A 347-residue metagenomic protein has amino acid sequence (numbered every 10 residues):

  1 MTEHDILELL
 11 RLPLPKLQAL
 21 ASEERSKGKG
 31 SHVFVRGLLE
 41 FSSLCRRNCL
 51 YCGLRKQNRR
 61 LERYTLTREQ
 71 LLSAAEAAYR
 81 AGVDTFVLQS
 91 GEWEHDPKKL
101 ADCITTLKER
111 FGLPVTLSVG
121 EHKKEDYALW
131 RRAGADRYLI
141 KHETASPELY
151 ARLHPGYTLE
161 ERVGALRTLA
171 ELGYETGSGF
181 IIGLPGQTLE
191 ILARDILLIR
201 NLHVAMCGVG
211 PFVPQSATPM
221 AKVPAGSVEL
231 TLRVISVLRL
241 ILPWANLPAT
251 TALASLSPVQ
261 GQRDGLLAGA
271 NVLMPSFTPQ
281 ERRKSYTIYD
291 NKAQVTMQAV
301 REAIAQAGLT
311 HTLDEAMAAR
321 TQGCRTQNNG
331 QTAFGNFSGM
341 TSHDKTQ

Functional and structural regions predicted by a protein language model:
M1-P13, R200-Q347: Auxiliary Fe-S-binding modules of radical SAM enzymes
T2-F34: An N-cap/entry alpha-helix motif that binds or orients negatively charged groups
A21, C49, I140, L169 (+3 more regions): Conserved, mostly hydrophobic/aromatic
K29-Q70: Canonical Radical SAM [4Fe-4S] cluster-binding loop centered on the CxxxCxxC motif and its immediate flanking residues
R36-L39, R59-E62, V87-K98, E148-Y150 (+2 more regions): Glycine-rich, proline-tolerant flexible connector loops at the mouths of alpha/beta enzymes
K56-L72, A78-K99, C103-L166, E175-I182 (+1 more regions): Core AdoMet radical
H95-V119, L159-E175, V223-A245, V295-G308: Alpha-helix-loop-beta-strand connector modules within alpha/beta enzyme cores
K123-W130, P185-L198, A254-L267: Catalytic cores of alpha/beta
